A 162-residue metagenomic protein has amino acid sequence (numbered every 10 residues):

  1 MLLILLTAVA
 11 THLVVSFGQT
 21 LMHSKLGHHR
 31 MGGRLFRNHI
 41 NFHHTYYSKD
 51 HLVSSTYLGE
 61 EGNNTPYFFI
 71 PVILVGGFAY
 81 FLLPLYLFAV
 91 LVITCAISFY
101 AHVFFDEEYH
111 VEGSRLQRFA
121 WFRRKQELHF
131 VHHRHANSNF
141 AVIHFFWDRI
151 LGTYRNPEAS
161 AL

Functional and structural regions predicted by a protein language model:
M1-L2: Short, strongly hydrophobic alpha-helical membrane anchors
L5-V9, L91-V92: Hydrophobic alpha-helical transmembrane segments
V15-L162: Membrane-embedded catalytic scaffold of the fatty acid hydroxylase/desaturase
